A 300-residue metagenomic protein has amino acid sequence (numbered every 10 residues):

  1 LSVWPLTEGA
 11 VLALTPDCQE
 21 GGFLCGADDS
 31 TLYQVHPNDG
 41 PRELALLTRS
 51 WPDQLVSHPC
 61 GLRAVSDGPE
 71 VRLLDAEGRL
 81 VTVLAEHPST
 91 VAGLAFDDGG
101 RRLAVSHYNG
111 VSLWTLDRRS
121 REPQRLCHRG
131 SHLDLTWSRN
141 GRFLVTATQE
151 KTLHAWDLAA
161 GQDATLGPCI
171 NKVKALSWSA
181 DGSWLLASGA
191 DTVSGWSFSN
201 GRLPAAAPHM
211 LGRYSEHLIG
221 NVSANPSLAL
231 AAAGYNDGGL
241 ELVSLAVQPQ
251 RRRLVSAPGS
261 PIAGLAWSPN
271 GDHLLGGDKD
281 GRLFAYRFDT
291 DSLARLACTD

Functional and structural regions predicted by a protein language model:
L1-D300: WD40-repeat beta-propeller superdomains and closely related acidic/aromatic-rich repeat-like regions
